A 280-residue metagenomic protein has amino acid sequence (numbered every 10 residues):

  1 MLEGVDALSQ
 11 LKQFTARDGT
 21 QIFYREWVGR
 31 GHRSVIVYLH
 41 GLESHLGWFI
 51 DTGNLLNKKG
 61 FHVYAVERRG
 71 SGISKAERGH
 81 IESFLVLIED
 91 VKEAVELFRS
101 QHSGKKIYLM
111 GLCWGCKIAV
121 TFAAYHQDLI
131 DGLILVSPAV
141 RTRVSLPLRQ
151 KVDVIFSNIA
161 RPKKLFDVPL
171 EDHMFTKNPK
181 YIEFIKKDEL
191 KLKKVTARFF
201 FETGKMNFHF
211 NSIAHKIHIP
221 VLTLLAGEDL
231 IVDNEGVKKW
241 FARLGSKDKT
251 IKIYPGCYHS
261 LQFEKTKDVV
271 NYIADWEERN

Functional and structural regions predicted by a protein language model:
M1-G29: N-terminal cap/lid segment of alpha/beta-hydrolase-fold proteins
R33, G41-S44: Active-site glycine-rich loops that stabilize anionic/oxyanionic intermediates across multiple enzyme folds
E43-L46, G72-H102: Catalytic nucleophile-loop/oxyanion-hole region of alpha/beta-hydrolase and closely related hydrolase-like folds
G53-A76: Conserved alpha/beta-hydrolase
L112-T196: Alpha/beta-hydrolase-fold enzymes
I217, T223-L225, D229: Short beta-strand/loop motif that positions the catalytic acidic residue of the alpha/beta-hydrolase fold
I219, D233-A242: Short alpha-helix in the alpha/beta-hydrolase fold that links the catalytic acid
T250-N280: Catalytic active-site module of serine/aspartate enzymes centered on a nucleophile-bearing elbow/loop
